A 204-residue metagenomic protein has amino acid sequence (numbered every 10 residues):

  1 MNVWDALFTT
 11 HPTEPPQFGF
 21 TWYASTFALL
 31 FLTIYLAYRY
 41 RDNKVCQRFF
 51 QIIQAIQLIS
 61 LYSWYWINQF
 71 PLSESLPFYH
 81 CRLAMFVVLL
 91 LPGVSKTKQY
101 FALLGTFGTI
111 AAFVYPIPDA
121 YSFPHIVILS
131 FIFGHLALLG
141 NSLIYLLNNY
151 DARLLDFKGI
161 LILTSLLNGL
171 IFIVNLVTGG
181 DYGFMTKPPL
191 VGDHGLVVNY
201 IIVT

Functional and structural regions predicted by a protein language model:
M1-K44: N-terminal topogenic module of multi-pass integral membrane proteins
H11-T26, L155-S165, L176-T204: Membrane-interface transmembrane-helix boundary segments in multi-pass integral membrane proteins
L32-A37, V88, A137-F157: Alpha-helical transmembrane segments in multipass membrane proteins, preferentially the mid-helix core
N43-P92: A glycine-rich, hydrophobic loop/mini-helix early in the fold
I53-S63, G105-I117, T164-N175: Aromatic-anchored segments of alpha-helical transmembrane domains
W66-S75, V94-K96, I117-L129: Membrane-interface helix caps and helix-loop-helix hairpins in membrane proteins
P77, L129-G140: Membrane-interface loop-to-helix entry segments
L91-F101, R153: Membrane-helix interface "capping/anchor" motifs
